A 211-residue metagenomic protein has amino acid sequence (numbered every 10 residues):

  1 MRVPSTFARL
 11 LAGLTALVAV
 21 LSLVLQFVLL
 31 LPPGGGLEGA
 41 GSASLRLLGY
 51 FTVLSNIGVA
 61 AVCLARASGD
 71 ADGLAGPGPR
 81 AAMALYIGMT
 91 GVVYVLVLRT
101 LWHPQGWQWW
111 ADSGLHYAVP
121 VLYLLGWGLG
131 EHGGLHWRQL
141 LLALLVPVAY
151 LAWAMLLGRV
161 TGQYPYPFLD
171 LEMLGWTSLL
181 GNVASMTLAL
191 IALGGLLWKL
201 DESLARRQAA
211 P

Functional and structural regions predicted by a protein language model:
M1-A16: N-terminal membrane topogenic signal
F7, R46-G49, T161-L196: Membrane-interface transmembrane-helix boundary segments in multi-pass integral membrane proteins
L17-G34: Alpha-helical transmembrane segments of multi-pass membrane proteins
E38-L47, G76, W102-L115, R138-L140 (+2 more regions): Non-cytosolic membrane-interface motifs at loop->transmembrane helix junctions
T52-R66, A118-G128, N182-L197: Hydrophobic cores of alpha-helical transmembrane segments in multi-pass inner/ER membrane proteins, independent
V62-D72, T90-P104, L122-L129: Membrane-helix exit/interface motif
A71-I87, H136-L144: Interfacial segments of alpha-helical transmembrane regions
G106-V146: A contiguous pocket-lining binding segment that forms or flanks enzyme active sites
